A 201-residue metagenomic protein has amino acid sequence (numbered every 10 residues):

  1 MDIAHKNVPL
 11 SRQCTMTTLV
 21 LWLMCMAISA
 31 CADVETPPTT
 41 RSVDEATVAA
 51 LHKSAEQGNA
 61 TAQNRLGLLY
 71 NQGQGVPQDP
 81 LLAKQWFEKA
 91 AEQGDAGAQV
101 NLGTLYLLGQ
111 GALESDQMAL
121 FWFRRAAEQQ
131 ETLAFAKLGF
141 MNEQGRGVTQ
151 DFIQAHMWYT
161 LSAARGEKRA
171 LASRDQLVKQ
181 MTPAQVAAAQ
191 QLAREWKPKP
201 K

Functional and structural regions predicted by a protein language model:
M1-Q13: N-terminal secretory signal peptides that target proteins for export/translocation
T40-A49, P77-K89, L113-W122, T149-M157 (+2 more regions): Structural signature of tandem alpha-helical TPR/SEL1-like repeats, specifically the intra-repeat loop/turn
V43, E56-N59, Q72-Q74, D79 (+8 more regions): Short helix-capping/linker turns of helical repeat alpha-solenoids
D44-H52, A60, N64, L68 (+6 more regions): Alpha-helical tetratricopeptide repeat
R65-Q72, V76, N101-L108, A112 (+2 more regions): Hydrophobic face of amphipathic alpha-helices that form TPR/SEL1-like repeat modules and related alpha-solenoid
K168-K201: Terminal, low-structured helical/coil segments at or just beyond the last alpha-helical repeat
